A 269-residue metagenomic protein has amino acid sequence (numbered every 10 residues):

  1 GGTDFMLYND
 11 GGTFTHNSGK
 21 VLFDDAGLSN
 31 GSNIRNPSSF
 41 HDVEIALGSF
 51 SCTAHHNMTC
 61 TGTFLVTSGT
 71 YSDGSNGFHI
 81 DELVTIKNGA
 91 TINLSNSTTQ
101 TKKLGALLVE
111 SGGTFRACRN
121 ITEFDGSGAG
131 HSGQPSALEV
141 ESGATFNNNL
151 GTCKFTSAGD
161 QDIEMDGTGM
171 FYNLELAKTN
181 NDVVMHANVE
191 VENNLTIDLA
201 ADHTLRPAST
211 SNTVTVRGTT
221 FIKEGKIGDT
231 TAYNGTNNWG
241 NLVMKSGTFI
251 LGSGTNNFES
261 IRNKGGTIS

Functional and structural regions predicted by a protein language model:
G1-E190, T196-S269: Extracellular beta-strand-rich, repetitive "passenger/adhesive" scaffolds that bind or process carbohydrates
